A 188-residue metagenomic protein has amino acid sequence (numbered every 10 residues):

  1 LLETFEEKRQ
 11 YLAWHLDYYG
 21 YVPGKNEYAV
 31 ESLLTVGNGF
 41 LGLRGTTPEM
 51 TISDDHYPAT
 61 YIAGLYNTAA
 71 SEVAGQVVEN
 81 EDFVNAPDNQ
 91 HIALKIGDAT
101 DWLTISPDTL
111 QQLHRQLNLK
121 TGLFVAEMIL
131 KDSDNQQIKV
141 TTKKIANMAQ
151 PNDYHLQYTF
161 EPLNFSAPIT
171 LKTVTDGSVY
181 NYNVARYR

Functional and structural regions predicted by a protein language model:
L2-R188: Beta-sandwich/jelly-roll carbohydrate-recognition scaffolds of carbohydrate-active enzymes
